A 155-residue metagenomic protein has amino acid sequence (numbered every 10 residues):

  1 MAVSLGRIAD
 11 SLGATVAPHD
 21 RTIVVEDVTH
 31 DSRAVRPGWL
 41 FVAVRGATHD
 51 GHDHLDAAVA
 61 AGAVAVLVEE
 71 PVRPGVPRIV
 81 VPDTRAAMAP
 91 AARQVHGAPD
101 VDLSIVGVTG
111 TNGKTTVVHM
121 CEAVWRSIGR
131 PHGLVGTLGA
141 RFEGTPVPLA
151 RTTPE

Functional and structural regions predicted by a protein language model:
M1-P90, Q94: N-terminal leader/targeting and accessory segments in enzymes
A87-E155: Phosphate-binding loop of NTP-binding sites
